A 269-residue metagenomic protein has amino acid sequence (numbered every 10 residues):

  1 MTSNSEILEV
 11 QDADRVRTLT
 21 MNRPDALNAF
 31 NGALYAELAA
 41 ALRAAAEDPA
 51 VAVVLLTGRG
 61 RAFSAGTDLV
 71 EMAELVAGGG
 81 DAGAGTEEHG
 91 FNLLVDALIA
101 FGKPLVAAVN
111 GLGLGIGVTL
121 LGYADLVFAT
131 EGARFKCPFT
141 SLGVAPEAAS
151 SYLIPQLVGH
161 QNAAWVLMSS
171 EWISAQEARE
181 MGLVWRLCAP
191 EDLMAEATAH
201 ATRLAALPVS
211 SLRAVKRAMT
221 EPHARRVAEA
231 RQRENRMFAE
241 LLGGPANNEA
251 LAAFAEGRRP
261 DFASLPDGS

Functional and structural regions predicted by a protein language model:
M1-R59, D96: Conserved CoA-thioester-binding segment of acyl-CoA-metabolizing enzymes
M1-T18, N22, E171-A205, R213-H223 (+1 more regions): Amphipathic alpha-helical segments at domain termini/boundaries
L19, R23, L38, L56 (+7 more regions): Terminal peptide-recognition signature
A29, V54, T86, V166 (+5 more regions): Short, hydrophobic secondary-structure boundary micro-motifs
L34-E37, E87-G90, E234: Hydrophobic alpha-helical membrane-association signature
G58-A97, G113, S141-G143, R226: Glycine- (often His-adjacent) and acidic-residue-rich active-site loop that binds/positions the CoA thioester
D96-L212, R236, E240, G244 (+1 more regions): Crotonase-fold acyl-CoA enzyme core
